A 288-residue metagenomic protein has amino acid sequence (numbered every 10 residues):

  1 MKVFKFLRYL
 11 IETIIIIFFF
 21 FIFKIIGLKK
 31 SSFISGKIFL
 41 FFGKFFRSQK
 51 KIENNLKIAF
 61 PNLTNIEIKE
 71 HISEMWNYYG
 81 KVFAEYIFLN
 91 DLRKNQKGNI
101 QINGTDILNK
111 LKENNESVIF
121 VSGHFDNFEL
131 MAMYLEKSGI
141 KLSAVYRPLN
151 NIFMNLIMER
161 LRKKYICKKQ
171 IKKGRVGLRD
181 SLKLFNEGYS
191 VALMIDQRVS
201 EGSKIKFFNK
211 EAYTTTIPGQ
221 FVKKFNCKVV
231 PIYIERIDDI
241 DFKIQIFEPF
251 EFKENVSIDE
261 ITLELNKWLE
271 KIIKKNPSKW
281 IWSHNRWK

Functional and structural regions predicted by a protein language model:
M1-I119, I157: Membrane-anchoring hydrophobic helices of lipid-metabolizing enzymes
I14, S48, I100, K173 (+1 more regions): Soluble or luminal CAZymes and related metallo-dependent hydrolases
F18, K30, I52, M131 (+5 more regions): Hydrophobic alpha-helical segments typical of transmembrane helices and their membrane-interface/capping positions
N62, K69-S73, N109-N114, K137 (+1 more regions): Non-catalytic C-terminal accessory region of glycerolipid acyltransferases and related lyso-lipid remodeling enzymes
N114-G174, E201-I205, K210-E211, R236: Catalytic core of membrane glycerolipid acyltransferases/transacylases, capturing the structured, soluble-facing
